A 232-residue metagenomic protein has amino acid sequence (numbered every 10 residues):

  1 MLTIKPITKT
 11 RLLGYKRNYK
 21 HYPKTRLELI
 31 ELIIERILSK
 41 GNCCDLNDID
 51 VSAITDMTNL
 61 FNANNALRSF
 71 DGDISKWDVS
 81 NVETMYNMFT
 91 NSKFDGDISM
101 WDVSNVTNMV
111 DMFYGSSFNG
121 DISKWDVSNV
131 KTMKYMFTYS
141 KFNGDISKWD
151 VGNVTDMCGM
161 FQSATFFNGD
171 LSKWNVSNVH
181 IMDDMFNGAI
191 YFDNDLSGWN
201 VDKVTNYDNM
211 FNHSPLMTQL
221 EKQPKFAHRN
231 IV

Functional and structural regions predicted by a protein language model:
L2-V232: Negatively charged
